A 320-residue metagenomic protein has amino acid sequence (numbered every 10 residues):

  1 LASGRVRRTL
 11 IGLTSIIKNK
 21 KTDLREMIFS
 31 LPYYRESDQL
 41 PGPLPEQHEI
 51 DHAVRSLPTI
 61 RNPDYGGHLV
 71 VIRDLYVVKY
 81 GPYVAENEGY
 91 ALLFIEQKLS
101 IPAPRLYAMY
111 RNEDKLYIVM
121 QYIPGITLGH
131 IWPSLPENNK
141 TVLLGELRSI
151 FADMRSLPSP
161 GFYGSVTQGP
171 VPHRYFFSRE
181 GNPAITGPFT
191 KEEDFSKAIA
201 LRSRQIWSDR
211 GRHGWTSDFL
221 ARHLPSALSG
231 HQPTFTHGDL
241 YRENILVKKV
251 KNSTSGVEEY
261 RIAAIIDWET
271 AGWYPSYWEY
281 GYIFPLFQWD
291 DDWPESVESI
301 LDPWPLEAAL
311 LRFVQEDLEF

Functional and structural regions predicted by a protein language model:
L1-T59: Juxta-kinase regulatory segment immediately upstream of eukaryotic protein kinase catalytic domains
T9-I16, T22-D23, P32, S299 (+1 more regions): Charged phosphate-binding loop/patch that engages nucleotide di/tri-phosphates or the phosphate backbone of nucleic
L44-P45, K140, D153-G238, K248-Y260: An alpha-helical support segment within catalytic cores of ATP-dependent transferases
E49, A53-F189, Q232: ATP-binding pocket architecture of kinase catalytic cores
I60, Y83-E86, G214, D291 (+1 more regions): Conserved phosphate-coordination/catalytic loops
E192, G230-F235, K248-E316: Active-site Asp-x-Gly
E243-N244: Conserved protein-kinase catalytic-loop position immediately C-terminal to the HRD catalytic Asp
